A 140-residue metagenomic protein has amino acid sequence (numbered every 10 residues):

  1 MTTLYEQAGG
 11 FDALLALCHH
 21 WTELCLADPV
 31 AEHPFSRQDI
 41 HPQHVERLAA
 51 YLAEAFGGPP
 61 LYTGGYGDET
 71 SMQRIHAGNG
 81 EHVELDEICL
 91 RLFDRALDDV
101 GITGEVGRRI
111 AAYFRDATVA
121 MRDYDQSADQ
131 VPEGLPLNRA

Functional and structural regions predicted by a protein language model:
M1-T2, L15-D98, A111, A120 (+2 more regions): Heme-based O2/NO sensor domains and their adjacent alpha-helical segments, primarily globin folds but also including
L4, L137-N138: Surface/interface-facing alpha-helical segments and adjacent flexible terminal/loop regions used for partner/assembly
E6-G9, L17: Short secondary-structure boundary micro-motifs
G9-G10, G57: Glycine-centered helix-coil hinge/cap
G10-A13, I102: Amphipathic alpha-helical protein-protein interaction surfaces
L97-G107: Inter-helical turn/loop segments and adjacent helix faces that build the functional surface of alpha-helical bundle
V131-L137: Extracellular secretome segments
